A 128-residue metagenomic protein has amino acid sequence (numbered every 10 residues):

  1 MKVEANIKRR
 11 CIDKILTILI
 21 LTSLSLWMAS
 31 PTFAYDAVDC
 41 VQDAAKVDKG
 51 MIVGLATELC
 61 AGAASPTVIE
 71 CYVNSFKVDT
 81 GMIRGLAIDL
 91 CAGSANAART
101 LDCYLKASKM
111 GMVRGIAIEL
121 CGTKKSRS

Functional and structural regions predicted by a protein language model:
M1-D13: N-terminal secretory signal peptides that target proteins for export/translocation
A5, L16-T17, T32: Generic extreme N-terminus detector
T17-W27: Bacterial N-terminal signal peptides
A29-S128: General marker for long, soluble alpha-helical cores
